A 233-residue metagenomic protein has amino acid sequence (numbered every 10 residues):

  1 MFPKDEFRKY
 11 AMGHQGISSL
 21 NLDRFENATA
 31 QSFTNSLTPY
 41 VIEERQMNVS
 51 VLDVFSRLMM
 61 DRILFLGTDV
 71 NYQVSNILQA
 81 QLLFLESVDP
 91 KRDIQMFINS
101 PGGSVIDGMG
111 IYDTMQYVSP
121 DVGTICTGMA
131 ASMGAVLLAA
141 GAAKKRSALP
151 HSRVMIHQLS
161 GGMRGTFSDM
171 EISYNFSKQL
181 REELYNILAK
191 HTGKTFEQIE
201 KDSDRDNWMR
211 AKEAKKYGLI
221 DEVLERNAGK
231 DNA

Functional and structural regions predicted by a protein language model:
M1-A233: Terminal-region recognition feature
